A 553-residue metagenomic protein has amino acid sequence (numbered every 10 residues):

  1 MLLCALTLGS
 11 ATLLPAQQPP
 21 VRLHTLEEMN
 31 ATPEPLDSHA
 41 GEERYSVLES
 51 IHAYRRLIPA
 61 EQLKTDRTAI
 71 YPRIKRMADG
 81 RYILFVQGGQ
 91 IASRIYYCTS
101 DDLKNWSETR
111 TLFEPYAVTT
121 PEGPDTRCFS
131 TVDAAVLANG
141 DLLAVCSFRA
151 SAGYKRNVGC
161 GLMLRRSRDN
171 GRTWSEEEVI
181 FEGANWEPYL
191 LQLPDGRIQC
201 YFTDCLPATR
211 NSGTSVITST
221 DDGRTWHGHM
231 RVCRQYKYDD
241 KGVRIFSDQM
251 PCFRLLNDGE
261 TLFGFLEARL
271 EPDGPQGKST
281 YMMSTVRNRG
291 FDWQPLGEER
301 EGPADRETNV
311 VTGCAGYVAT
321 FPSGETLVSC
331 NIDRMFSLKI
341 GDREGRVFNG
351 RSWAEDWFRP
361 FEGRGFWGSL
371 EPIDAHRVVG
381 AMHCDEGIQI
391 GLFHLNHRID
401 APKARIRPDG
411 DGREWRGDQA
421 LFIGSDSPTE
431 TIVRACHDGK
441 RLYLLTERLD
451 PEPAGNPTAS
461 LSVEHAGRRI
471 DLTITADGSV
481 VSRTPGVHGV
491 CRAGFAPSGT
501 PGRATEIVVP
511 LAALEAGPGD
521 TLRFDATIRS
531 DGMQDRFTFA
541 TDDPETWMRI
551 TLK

Functional and structural regions predicted by a protein language model:
M1-A11: Bacterial N-terminal signal peptides
P15-A16: Boundary at the C-terminal end of the N-terminal hydrophobic targeting segment
P19-I399: Asp-box/BNR beta-propeller blade signature and adjacent active/binding-site loops in extracellular glycan-interacting
R94, Q276, A454-L461: Beta-strand acidic-aromatic groove motif in beta-rich domains, primarily in extracellular
E177, T431-R434, C491-S498: Beta-strand-rich interaction surfaces with strong enrichment in secreted/lumenal proteins
D400-D411, S460-S482, L511-K553: Acidic/polar low-complexity flexible segments
G410, R441-L449, A504-L511: Short, well-ordered beta-strand segments enriched in hydrophobic/aromatic residues
I474-G502: Glycine-aromatic-enriched beta-strand/loop faces of beta-sandwich-type recognition domains, especially lectin-like
